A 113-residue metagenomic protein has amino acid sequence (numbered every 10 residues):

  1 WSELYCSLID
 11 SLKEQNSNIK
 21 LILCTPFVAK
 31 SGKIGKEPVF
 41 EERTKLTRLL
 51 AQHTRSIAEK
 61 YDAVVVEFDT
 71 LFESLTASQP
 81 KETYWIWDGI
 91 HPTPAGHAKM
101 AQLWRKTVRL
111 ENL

Functional and structural regions predicted by a protein language model:
W1-L113: Alpha-helical cap/lid subdomain in secreted, periplasmic, or secretory-pathway luminal O-acyl-processing enzymes
